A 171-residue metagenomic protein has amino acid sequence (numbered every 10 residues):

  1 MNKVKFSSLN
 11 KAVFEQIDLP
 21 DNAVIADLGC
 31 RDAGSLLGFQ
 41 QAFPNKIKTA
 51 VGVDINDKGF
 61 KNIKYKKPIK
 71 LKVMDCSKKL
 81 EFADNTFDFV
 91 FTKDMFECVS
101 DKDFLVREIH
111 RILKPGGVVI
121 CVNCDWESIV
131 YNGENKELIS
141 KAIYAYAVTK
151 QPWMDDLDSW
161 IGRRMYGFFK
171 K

Functional and structural regions predicted by a protein language model:
V4-D21, G38: Conserved alpha-helix/loop element of class I SAM-dependent methyltransferases that forms part of the SAM/SAH-binding
N22-A23, N85: Nucleotide donor/acceptor-binding cores
A26, R31-K79, F104: Class I SAM-dependent methyltransferase SAM/SAH-binding core
F43-P44, V99, L113: A generic alpha-to-beta junction signature in SAM-dependent methyltransferases
L80-F89: A short acidic, Gly/Pro-enriched loop at the edge of an enzyme's catalytic core that lines a small-molecule cofactor
D88-D101: A short SAM/SAH-binding and catalytic strip from SAM-dependent methyltransferases
D103-V118: A short glycine-rich, Lys/Arg-flanked "PGG" loop and its adjoining helix->strand segment in the class I
I120-K171: Conserved catalytic/acceptor-binding region of the Class I
